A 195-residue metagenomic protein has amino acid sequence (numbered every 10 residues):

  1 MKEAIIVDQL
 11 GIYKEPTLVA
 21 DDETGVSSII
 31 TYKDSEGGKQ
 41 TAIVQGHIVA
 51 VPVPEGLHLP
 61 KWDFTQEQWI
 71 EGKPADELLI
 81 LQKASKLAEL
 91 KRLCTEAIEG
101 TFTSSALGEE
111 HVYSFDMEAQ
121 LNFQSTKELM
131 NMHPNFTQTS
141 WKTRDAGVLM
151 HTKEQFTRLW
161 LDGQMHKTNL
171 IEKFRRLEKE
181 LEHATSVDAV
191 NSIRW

Functional and structural regions predicted by a protein language model:
M1-W195: A preference for well-ordered globular domain cores that mediate specific macromolecular interactions or catalysis
